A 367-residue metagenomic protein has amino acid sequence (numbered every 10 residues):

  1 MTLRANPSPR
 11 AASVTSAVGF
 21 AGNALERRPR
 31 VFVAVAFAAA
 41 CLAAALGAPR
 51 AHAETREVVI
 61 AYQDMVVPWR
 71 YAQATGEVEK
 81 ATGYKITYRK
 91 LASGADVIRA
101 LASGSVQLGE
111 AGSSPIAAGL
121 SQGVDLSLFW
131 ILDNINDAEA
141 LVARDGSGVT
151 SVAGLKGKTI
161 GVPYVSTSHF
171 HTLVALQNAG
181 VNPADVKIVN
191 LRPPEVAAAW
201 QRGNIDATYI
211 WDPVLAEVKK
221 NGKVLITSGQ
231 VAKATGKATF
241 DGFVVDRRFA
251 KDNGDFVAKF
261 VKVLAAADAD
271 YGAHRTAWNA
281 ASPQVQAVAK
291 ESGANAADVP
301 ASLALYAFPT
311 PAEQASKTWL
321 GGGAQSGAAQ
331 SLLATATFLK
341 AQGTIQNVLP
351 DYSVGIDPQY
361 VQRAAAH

Functional and structural regions predicted by a protein language model:
M1-R27: N-terminal secretory signal peptides that target proteins for export/translocation
N23, V33-A45: Bacterial N-terminal signal peptides
L46-A53: Sec/Tat signal peptide C-region and signal peptidase I cleavage site
E54-E195, D206-D212, S228-G229: Short, glycine-/small- and polar/acidic-enriched structural segments that line small-molecule recognition paths
E79-Y84, Q230-G236, A312-G327: Short, solvent-exposed loop/beta-turn-alpha elements that line the ligand-binding surface or hinge of extracytoplasmic
S114, E195-G293: Pocket-lining segment of extracytoplasmic ligand-binding domains
K251-Q342: Secondary-structure end/capping motifs
A328-H367: Conserved C-terminal helix/tail region of periplasmic/extracytoplasmic solute-binding proteins
